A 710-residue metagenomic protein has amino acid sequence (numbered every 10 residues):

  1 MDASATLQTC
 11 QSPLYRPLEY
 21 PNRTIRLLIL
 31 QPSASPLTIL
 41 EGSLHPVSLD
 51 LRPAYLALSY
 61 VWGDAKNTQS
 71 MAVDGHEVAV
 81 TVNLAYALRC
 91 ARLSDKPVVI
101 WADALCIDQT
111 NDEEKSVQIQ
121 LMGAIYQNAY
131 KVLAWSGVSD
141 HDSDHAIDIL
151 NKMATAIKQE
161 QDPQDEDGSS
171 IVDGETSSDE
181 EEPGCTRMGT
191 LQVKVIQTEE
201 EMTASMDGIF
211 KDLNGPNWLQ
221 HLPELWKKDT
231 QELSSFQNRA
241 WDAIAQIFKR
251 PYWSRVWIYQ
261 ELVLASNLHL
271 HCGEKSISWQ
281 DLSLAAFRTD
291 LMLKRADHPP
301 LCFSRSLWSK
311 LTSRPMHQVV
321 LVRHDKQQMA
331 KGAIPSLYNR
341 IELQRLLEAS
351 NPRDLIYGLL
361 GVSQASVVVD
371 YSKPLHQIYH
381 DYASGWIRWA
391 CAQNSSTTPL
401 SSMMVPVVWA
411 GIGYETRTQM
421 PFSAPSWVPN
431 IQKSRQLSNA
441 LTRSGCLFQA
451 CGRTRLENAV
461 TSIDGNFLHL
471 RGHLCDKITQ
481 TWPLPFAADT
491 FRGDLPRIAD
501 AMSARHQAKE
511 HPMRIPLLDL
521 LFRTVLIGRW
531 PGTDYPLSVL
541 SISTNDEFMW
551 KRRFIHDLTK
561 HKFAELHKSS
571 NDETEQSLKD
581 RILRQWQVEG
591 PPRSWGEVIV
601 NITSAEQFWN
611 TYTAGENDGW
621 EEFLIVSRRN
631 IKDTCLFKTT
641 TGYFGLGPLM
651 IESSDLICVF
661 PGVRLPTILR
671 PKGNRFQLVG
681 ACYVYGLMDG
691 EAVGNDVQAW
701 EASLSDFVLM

Functional and structural regions predicted by a protein language model:
D2-G42, L49-R52, L56, D64 (+6 more regions): Acidic/Ser/Thr/Pro-rich low-complexity tail/linker regions in eukaryotic proteins
S59, G63-K96, S350: Acidic, serine/threonine-rich, low-complexity C-terminal transcriptional regulatory domains
A79-T81, C90-A91, D108, S136 (+1 more regions): A structured binding-face within diverse protein domains that lines the active/interaction site
P97-D108, Y126: Active-site beta-strand/loop microenvironment that shapes enzyme catalytic pockets
L105-Q118: Catalytic palm subdomain of template-directed nucleic-acid polymerases, centered on the conserved carboxylate motif
M122-N128: An active-site-proximal "capping" alpha-helix that borders the catalytic cofactor pocket
